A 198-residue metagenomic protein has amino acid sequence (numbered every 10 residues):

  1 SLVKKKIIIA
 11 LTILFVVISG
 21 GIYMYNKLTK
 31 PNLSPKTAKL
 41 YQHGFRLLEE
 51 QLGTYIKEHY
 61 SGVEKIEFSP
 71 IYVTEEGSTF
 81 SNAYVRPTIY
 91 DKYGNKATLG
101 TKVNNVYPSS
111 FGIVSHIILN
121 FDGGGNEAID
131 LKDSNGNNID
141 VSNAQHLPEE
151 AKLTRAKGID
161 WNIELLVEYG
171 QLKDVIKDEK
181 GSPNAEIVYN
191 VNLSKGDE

Functional and structural regions predicted by a protein language model:
S1-V17, N26: N-terminal Sec-pathway targeting helices
I13, I18, I56-E58, N137: Homeobox/homeodomain signature
I22-Y93, K102-V103: N-terminal export/targeting and maturation segments
K96: Short, mixed charged/polar active-site loops that provide acid/base catalysis or chelate metal/phosphate cofactors
V103-E198: Extracytoplasmic electrostatic interaction patches
